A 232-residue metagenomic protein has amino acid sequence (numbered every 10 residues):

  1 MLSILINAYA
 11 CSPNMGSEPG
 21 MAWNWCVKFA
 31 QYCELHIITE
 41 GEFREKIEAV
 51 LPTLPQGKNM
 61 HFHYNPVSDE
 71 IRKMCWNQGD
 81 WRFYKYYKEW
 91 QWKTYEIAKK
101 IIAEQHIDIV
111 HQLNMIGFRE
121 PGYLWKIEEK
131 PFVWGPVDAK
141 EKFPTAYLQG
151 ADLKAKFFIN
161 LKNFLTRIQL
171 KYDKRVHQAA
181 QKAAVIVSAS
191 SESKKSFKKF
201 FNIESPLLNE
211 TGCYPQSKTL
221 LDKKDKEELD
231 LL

Functional and structural regions predicted by a protein language model:
M1-M60, A103-Q105, H177, V185: N-terminal subdomain of nucleotide-sugar transferases
L5, V137, K224-L232: Conserved donor-binding/catalytic core segment of Leloir-type glycosyltransferases
Y9, D69-W81, K130, W134-K174: Acceptor-binding helix/loop patch of EC 2.4 sugar-transfer enzymes, predominantly nucleotide-sugar-dependent
H36-K93: A conserved catalytic-core segment of Leloir-type glycosyltransferases
F43-R44, G117, E192-K194: Alpha-helix capping/helix-boundary segments
M60-H63, W134, L165-L221: Donor nucleotide-sugar binding/catalytic pocket of nucleotide-sugar-dependent glycosyltransferases
R72-V110, F118-E120, R167-Q181: An amphipathic, basic-hydrophobic alpha-helix
Y86-Y95, K99, I109-Q149: An aromatic- and histidine-rich active-site surface loop
